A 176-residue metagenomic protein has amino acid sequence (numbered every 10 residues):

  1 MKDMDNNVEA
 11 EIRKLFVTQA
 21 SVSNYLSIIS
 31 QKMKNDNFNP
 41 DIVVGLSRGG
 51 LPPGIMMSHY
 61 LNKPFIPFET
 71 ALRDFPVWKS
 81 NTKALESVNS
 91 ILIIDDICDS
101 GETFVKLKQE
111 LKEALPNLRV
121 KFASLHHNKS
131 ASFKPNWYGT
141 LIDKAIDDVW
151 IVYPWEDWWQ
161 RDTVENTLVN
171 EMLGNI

Functional and structural regions predicted by a protein language model:
M1-I176: PRPP-associated nucleotide enzymes
